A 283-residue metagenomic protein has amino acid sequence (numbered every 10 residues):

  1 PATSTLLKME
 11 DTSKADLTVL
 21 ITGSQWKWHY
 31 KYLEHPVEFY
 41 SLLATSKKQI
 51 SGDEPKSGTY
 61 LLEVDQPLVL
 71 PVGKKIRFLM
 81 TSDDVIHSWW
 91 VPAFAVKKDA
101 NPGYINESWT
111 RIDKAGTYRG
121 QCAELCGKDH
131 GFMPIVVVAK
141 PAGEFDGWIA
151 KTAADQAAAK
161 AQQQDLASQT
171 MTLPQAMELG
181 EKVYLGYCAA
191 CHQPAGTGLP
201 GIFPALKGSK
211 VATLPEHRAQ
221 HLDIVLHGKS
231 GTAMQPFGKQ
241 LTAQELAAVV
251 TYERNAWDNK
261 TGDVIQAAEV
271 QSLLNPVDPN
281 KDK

Functional and structural regions predicted by a protein language model:
P1, A123-G127, H192-G198, L226 (+1 more regions): Detector for the c-type heme attachment site
P1-E178: Non-transmembrane, membrane-proximal soluble domains of secreted or membrane proteins
H87, M133-V136, P204, T232 (+1 more regions): Extracytoplasmic/periplasmic beta-strand context in beta-sandwich domains, especially the cupredoxin/COX2 CuA-binding
V91, G208, P236: Phosphate-coordinating loops and pocket residues in cytosolic domains that bind phosphorylated ligands
A154-M177, E181-G186, P236-K283: Flexible coil segments in periplasmic/lumen-exposed cytochrome c-class electron-transfer proteins
L173-L199, F203, K207-H227: Sequence/structural segment immediately N-terminal to covalent heme-attachment motifs in c-type and related
E216-Q244: Active-site/pore-lining binding-face segments in mid-to-C-terminal subdomains
